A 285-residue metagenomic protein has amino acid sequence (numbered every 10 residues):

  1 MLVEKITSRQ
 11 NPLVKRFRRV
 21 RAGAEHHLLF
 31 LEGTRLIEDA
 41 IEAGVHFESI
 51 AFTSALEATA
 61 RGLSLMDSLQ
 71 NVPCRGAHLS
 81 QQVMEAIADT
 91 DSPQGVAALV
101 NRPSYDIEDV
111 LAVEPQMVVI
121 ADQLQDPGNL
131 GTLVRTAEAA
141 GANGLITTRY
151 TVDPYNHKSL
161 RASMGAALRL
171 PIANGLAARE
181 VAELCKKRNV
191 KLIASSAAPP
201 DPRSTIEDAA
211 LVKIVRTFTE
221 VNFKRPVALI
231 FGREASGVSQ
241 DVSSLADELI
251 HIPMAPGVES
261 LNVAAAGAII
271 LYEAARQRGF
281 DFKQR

Functional and structural regions predicted by a protein language model:
M1-L65, T151-D153: Boundary-proximal intrinsically disordered activation/regulatory segments immediately upstream of a helical core
I6, L29, D122-Q123, T148-R149 (+4 more regions): Glycine- and other small-residue-rich loops at beta-strand/loop junctions that grip anionic moieties
G33, Q125-T132, L261-A266: Amphipathic alpha-helical repeat scaffolds
E42, S68, G76-A77, Q82 (+2 more regions): RNA substrate-binding interface of SAM-dependent RNA methyltransferases
A60-V72, V242: Short, aromatic/basic amphipathic alpha-helical patches
A98, A139-A140, P154, S159-A166 (+1 more regions): Structured adenosyl-cofactor binding patch, chiefly the S-adenosyl-L-methionine
I193-V258: Active-site/ligand-binding-proximal alpha/beta "capping" segment
